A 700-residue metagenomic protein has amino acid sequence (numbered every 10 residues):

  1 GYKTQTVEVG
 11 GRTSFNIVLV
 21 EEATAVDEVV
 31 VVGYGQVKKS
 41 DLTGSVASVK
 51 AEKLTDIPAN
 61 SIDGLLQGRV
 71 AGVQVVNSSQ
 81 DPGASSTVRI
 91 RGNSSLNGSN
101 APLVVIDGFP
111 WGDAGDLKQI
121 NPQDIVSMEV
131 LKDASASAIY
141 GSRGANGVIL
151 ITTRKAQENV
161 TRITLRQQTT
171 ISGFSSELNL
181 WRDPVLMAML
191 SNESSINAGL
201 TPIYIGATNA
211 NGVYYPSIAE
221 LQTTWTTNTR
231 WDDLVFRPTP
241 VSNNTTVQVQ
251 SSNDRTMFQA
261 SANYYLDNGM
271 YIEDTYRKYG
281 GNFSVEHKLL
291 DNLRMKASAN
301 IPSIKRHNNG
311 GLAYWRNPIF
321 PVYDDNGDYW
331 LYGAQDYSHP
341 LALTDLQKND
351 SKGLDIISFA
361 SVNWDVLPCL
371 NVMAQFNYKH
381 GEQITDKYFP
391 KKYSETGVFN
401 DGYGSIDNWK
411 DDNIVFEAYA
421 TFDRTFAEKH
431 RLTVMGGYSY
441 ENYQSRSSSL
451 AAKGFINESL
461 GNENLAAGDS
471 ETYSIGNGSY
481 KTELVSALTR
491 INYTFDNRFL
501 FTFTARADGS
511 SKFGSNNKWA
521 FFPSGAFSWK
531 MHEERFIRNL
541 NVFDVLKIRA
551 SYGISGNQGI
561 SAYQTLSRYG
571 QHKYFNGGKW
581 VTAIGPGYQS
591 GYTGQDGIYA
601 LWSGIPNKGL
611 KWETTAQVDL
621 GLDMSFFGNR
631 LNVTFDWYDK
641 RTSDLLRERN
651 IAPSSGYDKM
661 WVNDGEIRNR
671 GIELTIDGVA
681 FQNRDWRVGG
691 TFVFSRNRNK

Functional and structural regions predicted by a protein language model:
G1-N282, R294-K296, I357, W612 (+3 more regions): Short, small/polar-rich motifs associated with maturation and membrane association, primarily at protein termini
E8-V9, G115, L312, A334 (+1 more regions): Short clusters of small/polar residues that mark proteolytic maturation junctions
L54, A59, N100-A101, S284-L293 (+3 more regions): Extracellular/periplasmic, surface-exposed regions of secreted and cell-surface proteins
A84, R277, K391-G397: Short, conserved phosphate-binding/catalytic loop or strand-edge motifs used in phosphoryl-/nucleotidyl-transfer
V104, V322-Y323, Y493: Short aromatic-centered micro-motifs
I203, A219-L221, T396, D469-S470 (+1 more regions): Extracytoplasmic gating/loop element in the C-terminal half of outer-membrane beta-barrel translocons and assembly
R306-I319: Low-complexity intrinsically disordered tracts that form flexible linkers/tails across taxa
N326-Y329, E428-K429: Detector for glycine-centered tight turns/loop "hinges" at secondary-structure junctions
